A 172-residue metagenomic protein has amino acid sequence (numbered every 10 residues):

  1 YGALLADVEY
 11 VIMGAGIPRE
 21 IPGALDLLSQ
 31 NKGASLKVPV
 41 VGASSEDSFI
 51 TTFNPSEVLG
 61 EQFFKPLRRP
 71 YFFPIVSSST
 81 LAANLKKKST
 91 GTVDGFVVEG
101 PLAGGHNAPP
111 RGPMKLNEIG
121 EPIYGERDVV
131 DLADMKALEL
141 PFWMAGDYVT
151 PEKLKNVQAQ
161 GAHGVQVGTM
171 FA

Functional and structural regions predicted by a protein language model:
Y1-A137: Active-site entrance/lid segments in N-terminal catalytic domains of soluble metabolic enzymes
E9-Y10, P141, H163-G164: Residue-level detector of anion-binding/catalytic polar loops
P18, T150, A172: Positions that flank functional sites
F73, V97, W143-A145, Q166: Structural detector of well-ordered beta-strand residues that form the stable sheet scaffold of enzyme domains
L102, H106-N107, Y148-V149, M170: Gly/Ser/Thr-rich beta-alpha loop segments that engage phosphate groups in nucleotides
K136-L154, G168: Glycine-rich adenosine-cofactor-binding loop
K155-A172: A compact, surface-exposed functional segment
